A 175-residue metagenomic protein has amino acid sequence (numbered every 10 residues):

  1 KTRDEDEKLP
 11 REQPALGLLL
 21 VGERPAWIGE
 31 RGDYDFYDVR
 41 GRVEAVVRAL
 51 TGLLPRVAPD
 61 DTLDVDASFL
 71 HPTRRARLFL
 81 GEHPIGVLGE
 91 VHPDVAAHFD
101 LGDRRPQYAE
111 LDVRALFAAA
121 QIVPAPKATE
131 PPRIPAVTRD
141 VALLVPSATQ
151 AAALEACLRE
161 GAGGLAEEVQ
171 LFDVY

Functional and structural regions predicted by a protein language model:
D6-G17, R24-Y175: A carboxyl-terminal module marker
